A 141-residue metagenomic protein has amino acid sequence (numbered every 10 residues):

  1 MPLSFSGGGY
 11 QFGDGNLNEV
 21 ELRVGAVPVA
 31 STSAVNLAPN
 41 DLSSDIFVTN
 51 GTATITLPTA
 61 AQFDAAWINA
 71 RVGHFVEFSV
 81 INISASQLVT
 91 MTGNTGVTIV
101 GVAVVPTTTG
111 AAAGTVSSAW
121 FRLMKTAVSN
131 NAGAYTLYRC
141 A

Functional and structural regions predicted by a protein language model:
M1-P2: Sec-dependent, cleavable N-terminal signal peptides
G8-P106, G110-G114, T126-A141: Exposed extracellular interaction/assembly regions and N-terminal maturation sites
S118-L123: Short tryptophan-centered beta-strand motifs in secreted/extracellular beta-sheet-rich domains of glycan-recognition
